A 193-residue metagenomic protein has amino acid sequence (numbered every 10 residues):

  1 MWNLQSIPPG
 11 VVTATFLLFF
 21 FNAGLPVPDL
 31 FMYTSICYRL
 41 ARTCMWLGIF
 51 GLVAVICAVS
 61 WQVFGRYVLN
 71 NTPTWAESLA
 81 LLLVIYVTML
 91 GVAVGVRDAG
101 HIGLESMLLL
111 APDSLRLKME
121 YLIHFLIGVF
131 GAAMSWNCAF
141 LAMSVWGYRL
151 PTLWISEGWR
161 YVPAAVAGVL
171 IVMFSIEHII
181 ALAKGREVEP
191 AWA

Functional and structural regions predicted by a protein language model:
W2-A193: Alpha-helical transmembrane segments and membrane-interface helix-loop junctions in multi-pass membrane proteins
